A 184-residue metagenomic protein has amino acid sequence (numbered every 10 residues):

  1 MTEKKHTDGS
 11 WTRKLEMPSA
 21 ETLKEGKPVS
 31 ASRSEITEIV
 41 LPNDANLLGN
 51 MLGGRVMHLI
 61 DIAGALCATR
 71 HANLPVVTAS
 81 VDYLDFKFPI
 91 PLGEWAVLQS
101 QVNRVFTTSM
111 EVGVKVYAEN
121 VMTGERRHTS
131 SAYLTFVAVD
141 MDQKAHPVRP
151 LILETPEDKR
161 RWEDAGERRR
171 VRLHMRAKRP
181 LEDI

Functional and structural regions predicted by a protein language model:
T2-I184: Terminal targeting signals and extreme-terminal segments of soluble enzymes
